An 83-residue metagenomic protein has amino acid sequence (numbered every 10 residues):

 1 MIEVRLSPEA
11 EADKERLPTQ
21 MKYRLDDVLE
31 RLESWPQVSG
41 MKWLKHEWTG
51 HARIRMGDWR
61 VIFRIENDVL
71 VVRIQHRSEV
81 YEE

Functional and structural regions predicted by a protein language model:
M1-A12, R16-Y23, V38, M56-W59 (+1 more regions): Enriched for short, Lys/Arg-rich terminal
E30-I54: A short, surface-exposed loop/turn module that caps and links secondary-structure elements
